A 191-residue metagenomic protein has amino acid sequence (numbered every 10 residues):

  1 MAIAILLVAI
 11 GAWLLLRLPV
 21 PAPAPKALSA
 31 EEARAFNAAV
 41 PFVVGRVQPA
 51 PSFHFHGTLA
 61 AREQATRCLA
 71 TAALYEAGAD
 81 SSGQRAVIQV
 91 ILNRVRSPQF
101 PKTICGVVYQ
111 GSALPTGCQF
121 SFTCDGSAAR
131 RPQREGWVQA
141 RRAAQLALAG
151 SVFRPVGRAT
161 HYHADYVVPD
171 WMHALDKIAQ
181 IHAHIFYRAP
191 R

Functional and structural regions predicted by a protein language model:
M1-A4: N-terminal Sec-pathway targeting helices
L7-A9: Hydrophobic core of alpha-helical transmembrane segments in multi-pass integral membrane proteins
G11-R17, P25-R191: Bacterial extracytoplasmic/cell-wall-associated proteins, especially those involved in peptidoglycan
